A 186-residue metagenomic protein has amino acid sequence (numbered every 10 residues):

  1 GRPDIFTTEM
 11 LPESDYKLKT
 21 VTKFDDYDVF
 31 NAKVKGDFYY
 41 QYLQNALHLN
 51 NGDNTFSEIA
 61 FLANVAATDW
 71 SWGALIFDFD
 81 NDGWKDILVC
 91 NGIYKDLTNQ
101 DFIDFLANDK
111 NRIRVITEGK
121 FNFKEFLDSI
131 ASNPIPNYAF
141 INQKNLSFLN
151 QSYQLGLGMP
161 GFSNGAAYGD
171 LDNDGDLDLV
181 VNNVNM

Functional and structural regions predicted by a protein language model:
G1-M186: Acidic, glycine/proline-rich Ca2+-coordinating loop motifs
